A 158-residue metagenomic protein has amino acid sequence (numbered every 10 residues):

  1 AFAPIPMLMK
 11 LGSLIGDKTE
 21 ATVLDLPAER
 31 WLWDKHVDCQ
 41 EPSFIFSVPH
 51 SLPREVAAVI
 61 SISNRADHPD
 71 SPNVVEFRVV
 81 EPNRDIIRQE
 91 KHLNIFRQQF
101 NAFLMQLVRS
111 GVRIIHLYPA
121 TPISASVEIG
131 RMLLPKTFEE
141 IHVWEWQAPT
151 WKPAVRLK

Functional and structural regions predicted by a protein language model:
A1, E20-A21, R54-A58, V74-V75 (+2 more regions): Hydrophobic beta-strand segments of well-ordered beta-sheets in folded domains
A1, Q98-R113: Short, basic/hydrophobic alpha-helical segments
F2-M9, S61-A66, H116-V127: Gly/Ser/Thr-rich loops at beta-strand to alpha-helix junctions that form or flank small-molecule/cofactor-binding
P6, I95-Q99, V112, S124: Short, well-structured alpha-helical interface segments that form or flank functional binding sites
M7-G16, S126-L134: Short Gly/Thr/Asp-enriched flexible loops that form oxyanion-binding sites at enzyme active sites
G16-F46, Q89, E140-K158: Long, charge-dense
D38-F103: Redox- and metal-dependent alpha/beta enzyme cores, enriched for Fe-S-associated oxidoreductases and cofactor-handling
Q106-I114, P119-K158: C-terminal functional regions that serve as terminal interaction/effector modules
